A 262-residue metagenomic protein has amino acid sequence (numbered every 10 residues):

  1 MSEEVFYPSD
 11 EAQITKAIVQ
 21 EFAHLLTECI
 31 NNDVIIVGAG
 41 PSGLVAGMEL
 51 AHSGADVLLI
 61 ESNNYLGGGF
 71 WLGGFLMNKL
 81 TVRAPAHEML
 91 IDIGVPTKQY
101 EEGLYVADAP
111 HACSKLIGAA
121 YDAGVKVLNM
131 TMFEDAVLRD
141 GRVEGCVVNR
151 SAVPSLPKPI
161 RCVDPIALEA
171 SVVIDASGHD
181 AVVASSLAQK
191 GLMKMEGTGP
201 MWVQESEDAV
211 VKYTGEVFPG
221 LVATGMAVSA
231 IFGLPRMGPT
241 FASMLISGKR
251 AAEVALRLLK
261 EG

Functional and structural regions predicted by a protein language model:
M1-V34, R150-A152, G199-V203, D208 (+1 more regions): Extreme N-terminal leader/targeting segments of oxidoreductases
Y7, E28, S62-A86: Conserved N-terminal glycine-rich FAD pyrophosphate-binding loop of Rossmann-like flavoproteins
I35, A51-W71: Glycine-rich FAD pyrophosphate-binding loop
I35-V37, I60, A167-H179: Short hydrophobic core segments
G38-S42: Glycine-rich Rossmann-fold phosphate-binding loop(s) that bind the pyrophosphate of adenine dinucleotide cofactors
G94-V173: Feature captures the FAD/FMN-dependent oxidoreductase FAD-binding
L156, D175-G191: Flavin (primarily FAD) binding-site architecture
I231-G262: A conserved FAD-binding loop/helix module that cradles the flavin
